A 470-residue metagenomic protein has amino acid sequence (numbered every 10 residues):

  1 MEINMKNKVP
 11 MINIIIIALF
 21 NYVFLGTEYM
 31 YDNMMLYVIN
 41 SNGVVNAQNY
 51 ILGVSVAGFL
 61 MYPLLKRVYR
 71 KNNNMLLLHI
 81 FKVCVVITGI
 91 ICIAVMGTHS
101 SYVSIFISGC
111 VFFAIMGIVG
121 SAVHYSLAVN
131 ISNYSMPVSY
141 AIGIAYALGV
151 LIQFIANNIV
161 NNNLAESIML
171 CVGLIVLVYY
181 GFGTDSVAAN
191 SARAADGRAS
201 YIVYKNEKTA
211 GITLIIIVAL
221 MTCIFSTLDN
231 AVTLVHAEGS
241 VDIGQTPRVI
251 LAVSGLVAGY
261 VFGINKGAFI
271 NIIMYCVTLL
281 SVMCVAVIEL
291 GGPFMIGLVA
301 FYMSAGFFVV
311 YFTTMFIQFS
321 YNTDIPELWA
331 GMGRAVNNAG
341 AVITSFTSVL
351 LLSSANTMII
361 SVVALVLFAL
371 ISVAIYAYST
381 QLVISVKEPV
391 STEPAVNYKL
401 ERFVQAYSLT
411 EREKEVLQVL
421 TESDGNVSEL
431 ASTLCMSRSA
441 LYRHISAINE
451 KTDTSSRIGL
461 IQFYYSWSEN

Functional and structural regions predicted by a protein language model:
I3-Q48, Y204-L228, V299-M303: Pair of pore-lining "gating" transmembrane helices in MFS-fold secondary transporters
V54-L64, G149, I243-G267, N337-S345: Transmembrane alpha-helices of Major Facilitator/SLC transporters
S101-G120, P293-V310: Hydrophobic core of transmembrane alpha-helices in multi-pass small-molecule transporters, especially MFS/SLC-type
M116-I131, F307-T323: Intracellular juxtamembrane helix-capping segments at the cytosolic ends of symmetry-related transmembrane helices
A165-D185, M358-Q381: Symmetry-related core transmembrane helices of the 12-TM Major Facilitator Superfamily/SLC fold
F269-V309: C-terminal transmembrane helical hairpin of 12-TM major facilitator-type secondary transporters
D324-S353: A late C-terminal transmembrane helix in Major Facilitator Superfamily
T392-I445, Q462-E469: Helix-turn-helix DNA-binding segment
